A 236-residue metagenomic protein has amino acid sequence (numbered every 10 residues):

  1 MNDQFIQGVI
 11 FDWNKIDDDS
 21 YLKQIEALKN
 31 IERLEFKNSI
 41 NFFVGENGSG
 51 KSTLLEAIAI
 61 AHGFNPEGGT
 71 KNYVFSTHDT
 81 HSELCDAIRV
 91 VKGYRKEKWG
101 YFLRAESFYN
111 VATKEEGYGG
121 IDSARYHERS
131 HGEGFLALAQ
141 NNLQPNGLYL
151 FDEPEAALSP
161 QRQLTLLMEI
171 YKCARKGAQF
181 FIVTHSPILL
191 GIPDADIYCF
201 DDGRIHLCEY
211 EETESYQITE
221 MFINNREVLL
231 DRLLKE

Functional and structural regions predicted by a protein language model:
M1-E32, K37: N-terminal pre-Walker A segment at the start of P-loop NTPase domains
I40-F42, T53-G117: ABC ATPase nucleotide-binding domain signature region
E46-N47: The conserved Walker
G50: Conserved glycine(s) of the Walker
R129-E153, Q161-C173: GG-anchored amphipathic helix commonly corresponding to the ABC/SMC/Rad50 NBD signature/C-loop
D152, I182-V183: Conserved D-loop beta-strand region of ABC ATPase nucleotide-binding domains
Q161, T165-Q179, S186-E236: C-terminal lobe/lid and adjacent interdomain/linker elements of RecA-like ASCE P-loop ATPase modules
